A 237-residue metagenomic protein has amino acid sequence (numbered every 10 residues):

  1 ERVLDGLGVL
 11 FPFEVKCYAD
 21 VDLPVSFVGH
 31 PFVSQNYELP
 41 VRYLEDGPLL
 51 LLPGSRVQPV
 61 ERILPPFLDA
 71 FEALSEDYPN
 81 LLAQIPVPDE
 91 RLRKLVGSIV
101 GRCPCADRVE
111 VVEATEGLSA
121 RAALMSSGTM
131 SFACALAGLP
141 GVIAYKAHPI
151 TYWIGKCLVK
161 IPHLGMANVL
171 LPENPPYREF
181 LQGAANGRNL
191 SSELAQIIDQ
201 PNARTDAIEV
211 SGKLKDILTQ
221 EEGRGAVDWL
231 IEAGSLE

Functional and structural regions predicted by a protein language model:
E1-E237: Nucleotide-activated sugar donor-binding and catalytic core shared by glycosyltransferases and related lipid-linked
